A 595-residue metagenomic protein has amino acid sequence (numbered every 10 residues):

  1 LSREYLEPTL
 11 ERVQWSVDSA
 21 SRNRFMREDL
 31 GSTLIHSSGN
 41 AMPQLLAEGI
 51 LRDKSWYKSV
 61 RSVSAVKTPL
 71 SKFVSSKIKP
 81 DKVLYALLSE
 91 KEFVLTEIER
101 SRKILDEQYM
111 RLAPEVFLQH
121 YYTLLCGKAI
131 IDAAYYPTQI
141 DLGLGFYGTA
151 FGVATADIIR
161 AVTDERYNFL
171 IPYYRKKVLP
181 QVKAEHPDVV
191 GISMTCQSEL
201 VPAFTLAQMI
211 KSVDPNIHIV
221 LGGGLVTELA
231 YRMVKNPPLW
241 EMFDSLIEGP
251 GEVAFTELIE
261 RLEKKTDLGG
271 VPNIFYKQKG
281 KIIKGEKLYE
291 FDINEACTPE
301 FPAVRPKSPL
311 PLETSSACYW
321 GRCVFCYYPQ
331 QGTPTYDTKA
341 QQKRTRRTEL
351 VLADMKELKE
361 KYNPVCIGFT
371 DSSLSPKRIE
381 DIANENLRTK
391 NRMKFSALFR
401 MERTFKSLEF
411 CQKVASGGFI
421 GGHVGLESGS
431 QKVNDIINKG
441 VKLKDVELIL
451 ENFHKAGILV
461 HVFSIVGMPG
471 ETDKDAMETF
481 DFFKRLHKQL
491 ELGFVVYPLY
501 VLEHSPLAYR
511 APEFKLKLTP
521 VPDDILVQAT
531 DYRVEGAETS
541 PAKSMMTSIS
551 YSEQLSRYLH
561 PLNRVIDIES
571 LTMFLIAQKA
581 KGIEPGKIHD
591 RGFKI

Functional and structural regions predicted by a protein language model:
L1-F93, E97, S101, H120 (+2 more regions): Glycine-rich beta-alpha loop elements in corrinoid/cobalamin-binding modules across cobalamin-dependent enzymes
Y5-V13, V17, F25-L51, W56-Y57 (+4 more regions): A structural motif corresponding to the C-terminal lobe/cap of the Radical SAM core domain
I35, I159, K277-S315: N-terminal [4Fe-4S]-dependent radical SAM core
E90, E97-L142: Extended, H/D-rich, highly charged conserved domains that either
I130-V178, V189, K307-T333: Active-site cores of enzymes that catalyze phosphoryl transfer or operate on phosphate-rich substrates
I192, L221, E248, Y328 (+3 more regions): Conserved beta-strand positions
L225, D371-P376, Y497-P506: Short, solvent-exposed turn/loop segments enriched in Gly/Ser/Thr/Pro and often Arg
N294-A456: Radical SAM [4Fe-4S] cluster-binding motif and immediate context
